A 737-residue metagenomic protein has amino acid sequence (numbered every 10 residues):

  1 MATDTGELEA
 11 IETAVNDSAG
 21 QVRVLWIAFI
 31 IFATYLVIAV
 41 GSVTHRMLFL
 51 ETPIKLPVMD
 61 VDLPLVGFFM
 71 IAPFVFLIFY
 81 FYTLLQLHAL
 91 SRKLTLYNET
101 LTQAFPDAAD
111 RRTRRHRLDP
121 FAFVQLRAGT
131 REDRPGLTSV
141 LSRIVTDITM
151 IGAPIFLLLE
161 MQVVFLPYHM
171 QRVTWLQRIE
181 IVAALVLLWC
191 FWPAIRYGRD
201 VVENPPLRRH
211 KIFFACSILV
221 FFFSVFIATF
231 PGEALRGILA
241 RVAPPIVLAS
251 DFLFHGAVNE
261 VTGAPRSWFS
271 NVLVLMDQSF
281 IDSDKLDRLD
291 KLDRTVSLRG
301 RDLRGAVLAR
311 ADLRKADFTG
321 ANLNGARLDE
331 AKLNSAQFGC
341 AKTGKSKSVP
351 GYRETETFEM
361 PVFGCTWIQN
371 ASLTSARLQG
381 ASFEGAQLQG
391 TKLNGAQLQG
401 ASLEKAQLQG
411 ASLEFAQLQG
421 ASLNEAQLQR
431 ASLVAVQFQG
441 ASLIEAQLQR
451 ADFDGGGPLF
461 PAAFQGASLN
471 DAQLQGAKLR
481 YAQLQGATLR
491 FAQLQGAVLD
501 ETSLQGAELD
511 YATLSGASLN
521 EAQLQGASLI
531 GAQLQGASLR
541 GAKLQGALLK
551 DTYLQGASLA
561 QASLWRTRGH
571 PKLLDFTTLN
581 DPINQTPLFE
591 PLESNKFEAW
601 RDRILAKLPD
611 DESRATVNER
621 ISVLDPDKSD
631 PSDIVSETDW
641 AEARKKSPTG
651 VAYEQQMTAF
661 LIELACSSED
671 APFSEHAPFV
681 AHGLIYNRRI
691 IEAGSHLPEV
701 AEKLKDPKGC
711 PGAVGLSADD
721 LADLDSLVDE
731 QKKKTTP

Functional and structural regions predicted by a protein language model:
A2-I54, L63, F68-M70, V75-P737: Intrinsic low-complexity/IDR segments
